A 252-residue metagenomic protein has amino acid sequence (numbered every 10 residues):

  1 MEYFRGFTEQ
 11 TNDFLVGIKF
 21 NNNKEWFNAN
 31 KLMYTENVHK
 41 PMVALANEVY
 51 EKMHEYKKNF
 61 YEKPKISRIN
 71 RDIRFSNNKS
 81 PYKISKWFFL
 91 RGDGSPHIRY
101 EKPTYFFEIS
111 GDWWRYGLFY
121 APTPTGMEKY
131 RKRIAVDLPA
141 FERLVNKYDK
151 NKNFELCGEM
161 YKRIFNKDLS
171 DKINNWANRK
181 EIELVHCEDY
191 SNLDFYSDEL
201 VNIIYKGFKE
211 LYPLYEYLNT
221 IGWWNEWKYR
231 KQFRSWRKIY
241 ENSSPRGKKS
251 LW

Functional and structural regions predicted by a protein language model:
E2-G17, N21, A46, A135 (+2 more regions): Long, solvent-exposed, polar/charged low-complexity segments
F7, N70, R143-L144: Soluble, non-transmembrane alpha-helical interaction regions
T11, V16-I69: Active-site acidic/histidine clusters and adjacent loop/turn architecture that either coordinate catalytic ions
K31-V38, K129-I134, S197-L200: Short histidine-centered catalytic/ligand-binding loop motif
V49-F60, Y148-D149, Y217-W227: Surface-exposed helix-capping loop/turn segments at secondary-structure junctions
E55-Y82, N153-F165: A short, surface-exposed loop/turn module that caps and links secondary-structure elements
D72-D137: Aromatic- and glycine-enriched beta-alpha-beta binding-site module
I109-D171: Compact, glycine/acidic-enriched structural inserts
